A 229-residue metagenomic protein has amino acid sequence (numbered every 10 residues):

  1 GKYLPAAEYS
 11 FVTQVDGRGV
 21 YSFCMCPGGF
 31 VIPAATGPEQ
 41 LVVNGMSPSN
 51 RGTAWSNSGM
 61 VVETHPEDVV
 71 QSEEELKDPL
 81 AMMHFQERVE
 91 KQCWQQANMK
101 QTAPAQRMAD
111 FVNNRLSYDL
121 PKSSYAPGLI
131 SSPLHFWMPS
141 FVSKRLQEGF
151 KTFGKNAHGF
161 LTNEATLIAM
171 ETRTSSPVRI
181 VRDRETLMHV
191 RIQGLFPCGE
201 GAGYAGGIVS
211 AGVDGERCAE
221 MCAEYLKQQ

Functional and structural regions predicted by a protein language model:
G1-Q229: Residues forming the flavin
